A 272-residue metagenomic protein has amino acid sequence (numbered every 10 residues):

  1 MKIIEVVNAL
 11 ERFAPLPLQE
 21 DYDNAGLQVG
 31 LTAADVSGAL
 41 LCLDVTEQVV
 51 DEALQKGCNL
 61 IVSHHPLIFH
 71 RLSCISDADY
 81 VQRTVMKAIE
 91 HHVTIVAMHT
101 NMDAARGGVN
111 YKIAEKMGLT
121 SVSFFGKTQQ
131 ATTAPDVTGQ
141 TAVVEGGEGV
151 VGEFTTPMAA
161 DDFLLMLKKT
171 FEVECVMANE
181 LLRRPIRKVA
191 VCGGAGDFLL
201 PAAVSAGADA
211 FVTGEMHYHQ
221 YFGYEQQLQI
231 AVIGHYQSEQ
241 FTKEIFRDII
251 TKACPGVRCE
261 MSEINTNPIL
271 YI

Functional and structural regions predicted by a protein language model:
M1-I272: Hydrophobic structural segments
